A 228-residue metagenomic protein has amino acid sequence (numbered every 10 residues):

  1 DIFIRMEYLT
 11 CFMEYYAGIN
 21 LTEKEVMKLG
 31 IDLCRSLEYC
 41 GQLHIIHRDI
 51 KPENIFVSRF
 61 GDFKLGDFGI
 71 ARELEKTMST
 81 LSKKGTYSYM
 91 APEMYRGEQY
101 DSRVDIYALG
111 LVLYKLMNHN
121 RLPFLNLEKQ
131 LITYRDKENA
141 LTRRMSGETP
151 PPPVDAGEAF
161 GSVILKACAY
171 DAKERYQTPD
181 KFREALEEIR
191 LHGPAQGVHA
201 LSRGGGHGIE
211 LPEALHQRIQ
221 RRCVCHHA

Functional and structural regions predicted by a protein language model:
D1-F12: Conserved short submotifs of the Hanks-type protein kinase catalytic core that shape the nucleotide-binding pocket
L29-G30: Activation segment signature within eukaryotic-like protein kinase domains
R35-I45: Protein kinase catalytic-loop region centered on the HRD/HxD motif
T80-E93: Conserved activation segment of eukaryotic-like protein kinases, specifically the C-terminal portion of the activation
D105: Conserved catalytic-loop aspartate of Hanks-type protein kinases
R175: Conserved HRD-motif arginine in the catalytic loop of eukaryotic-like protein kinases
